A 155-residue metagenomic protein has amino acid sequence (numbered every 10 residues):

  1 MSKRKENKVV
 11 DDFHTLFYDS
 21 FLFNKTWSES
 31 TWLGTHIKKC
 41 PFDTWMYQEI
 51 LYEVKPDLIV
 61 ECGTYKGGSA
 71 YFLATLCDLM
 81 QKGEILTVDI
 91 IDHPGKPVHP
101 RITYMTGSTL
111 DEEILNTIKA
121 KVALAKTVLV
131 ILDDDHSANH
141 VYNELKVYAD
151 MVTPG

Functional and structural regions predicted by a protein language model:
M1-V130, D135-G155: A short alpha-helical cap/connector motif
